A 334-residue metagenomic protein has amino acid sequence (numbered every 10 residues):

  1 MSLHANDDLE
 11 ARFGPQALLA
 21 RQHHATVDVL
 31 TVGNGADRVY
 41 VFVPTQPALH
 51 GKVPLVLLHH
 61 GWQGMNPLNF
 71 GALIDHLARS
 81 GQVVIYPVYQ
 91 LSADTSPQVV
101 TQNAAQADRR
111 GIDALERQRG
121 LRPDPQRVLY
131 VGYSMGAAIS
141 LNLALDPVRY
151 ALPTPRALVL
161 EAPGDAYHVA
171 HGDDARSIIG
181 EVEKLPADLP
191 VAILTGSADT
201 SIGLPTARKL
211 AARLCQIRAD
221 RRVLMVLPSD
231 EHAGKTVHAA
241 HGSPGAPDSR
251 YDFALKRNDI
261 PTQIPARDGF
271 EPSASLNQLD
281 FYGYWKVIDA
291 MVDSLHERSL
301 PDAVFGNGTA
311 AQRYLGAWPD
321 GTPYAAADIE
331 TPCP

Functional and structural regions predicted by a protein language model:
S2-G51: N-terminal cap/lid segment of alpha/beta-hydrolase-fold proteins
Q46-G51, Q98-A138: Gly/Ser-rich "nucleophile elbow"/oxyanion-hole loop immediately N-terminal to the catalytic nucleophile in hydrolases
G51-G61: Short beta-strand element of the alpha/beta-hydrolase
W62, V83, V88-S92, G164: Short beta-to-alpha linker loops that shape the active-site pocket of alpha/beta-hydrolase fold enzymes
L68-Y86: Short amphipathic alpha-helix adjacent to the substrate-entry channel of hydrolases
A137-Y150: Short glycine-enriched nucleophile-adjacent loop and the immediately C-terminal alpha-helix near the catalytic center
R156-K235: The feature captures the conserved acid-bearing segment of alpha/beta-hydrolase catalytic domains
A211-P334: C-terminal catalytic-base region of ester-bond hydrolases, centering on the histidine of the charge-relay
